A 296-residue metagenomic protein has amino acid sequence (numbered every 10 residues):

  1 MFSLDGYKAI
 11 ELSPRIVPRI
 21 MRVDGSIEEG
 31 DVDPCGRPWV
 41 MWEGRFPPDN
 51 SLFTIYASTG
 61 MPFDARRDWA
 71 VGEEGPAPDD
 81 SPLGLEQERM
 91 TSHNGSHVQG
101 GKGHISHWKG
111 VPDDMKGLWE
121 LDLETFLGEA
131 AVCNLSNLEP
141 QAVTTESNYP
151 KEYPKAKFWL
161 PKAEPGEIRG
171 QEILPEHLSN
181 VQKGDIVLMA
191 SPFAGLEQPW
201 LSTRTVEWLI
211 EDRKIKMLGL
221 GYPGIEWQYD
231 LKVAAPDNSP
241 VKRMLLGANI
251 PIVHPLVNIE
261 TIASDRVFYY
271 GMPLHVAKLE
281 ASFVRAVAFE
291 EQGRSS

Functional and structural regions predicted by a protein language model:
M1-S296: Active-/binding-site microenvironments in catalytic and ligand-binding cores
